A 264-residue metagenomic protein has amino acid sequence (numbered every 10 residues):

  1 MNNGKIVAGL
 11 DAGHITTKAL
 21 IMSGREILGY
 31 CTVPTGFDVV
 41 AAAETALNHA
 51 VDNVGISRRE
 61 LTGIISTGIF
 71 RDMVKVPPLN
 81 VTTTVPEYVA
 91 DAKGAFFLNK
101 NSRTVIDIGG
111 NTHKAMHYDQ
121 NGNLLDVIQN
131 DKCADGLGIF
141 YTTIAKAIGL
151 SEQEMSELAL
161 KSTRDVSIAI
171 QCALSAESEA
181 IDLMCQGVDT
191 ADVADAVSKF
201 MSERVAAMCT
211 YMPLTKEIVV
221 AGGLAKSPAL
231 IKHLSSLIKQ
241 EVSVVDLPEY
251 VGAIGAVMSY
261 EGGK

Functional and structural regions predicted by a protein language model:
M1-N3, F70-G109, K114-N121, T210 (+1 more regions): Conserved phosphate-binding catalytic cores of ATP/NTP-utilizing and phosphoryl-transfer enzymes
N3-A41, T45, L124-C133: Short glycine-rich, Thr/Ser-proximal phosphate-binding strand/loop in the N-terminal lobe of ATP-dependent enzymes
G29-T35, V54-Y88, L125: Short beta-strand-loop/turn "lid" adjacent to the catalytic site in phosphate-handling enzymes
V39, Q120-R164, M258-S259: Glycine-rich phosphate-binding loop plus the immediately following alpha-helix
G68-R71, C209, L214-L237, P248-E249: Glycine-rich phosphate-binding loops at beta-strand->alpha-helix junctions
V81-Y88, S235-I254: Conserved phosphate-binding/catalytic loops in two-lobed NTP-binding clefts
K93, G138-T142, V245-K264: Glycine-rich phosphate-binding/hydrolytic loop that grips phosphoryl groups
A176-C209, E249: Adenine-nucleotide phosphate-binding core of ATP-dependent small-molecule kinases
